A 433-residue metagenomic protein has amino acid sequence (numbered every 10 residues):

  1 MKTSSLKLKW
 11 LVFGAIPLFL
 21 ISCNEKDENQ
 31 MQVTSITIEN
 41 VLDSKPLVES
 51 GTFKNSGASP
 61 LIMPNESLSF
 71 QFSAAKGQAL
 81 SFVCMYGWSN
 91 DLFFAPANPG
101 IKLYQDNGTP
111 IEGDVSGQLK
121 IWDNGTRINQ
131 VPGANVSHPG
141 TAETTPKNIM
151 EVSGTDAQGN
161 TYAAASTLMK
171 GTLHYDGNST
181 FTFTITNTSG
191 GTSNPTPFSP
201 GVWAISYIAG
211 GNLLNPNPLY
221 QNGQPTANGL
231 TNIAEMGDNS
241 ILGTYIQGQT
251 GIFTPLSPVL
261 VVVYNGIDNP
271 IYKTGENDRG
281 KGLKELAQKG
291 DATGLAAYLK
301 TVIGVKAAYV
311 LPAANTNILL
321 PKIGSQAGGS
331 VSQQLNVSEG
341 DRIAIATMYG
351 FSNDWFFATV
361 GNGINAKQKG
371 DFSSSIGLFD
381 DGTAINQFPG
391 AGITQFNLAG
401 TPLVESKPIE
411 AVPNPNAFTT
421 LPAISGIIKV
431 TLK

Functional and structural regions predicted by a protein language model:
M1-K2, I16: Beta-rich interaction/scaffold domains
K2-L11: Bacterial N-terminal signal peptides that target proteins for export
S5-L6, I241, G340, I376: Compositionally biased regions
L11, Y175-N178: Short, ordered beta-strand-loop transition motifs
A15, F19-S35: Bacterial Sec-dependent N-terminal signal peptides
Q30-E112, N178-T180, S189-F357: Structured domain cores in non-transmembrane regions
N65-L68, S73-S81, M85-D176, G191 (+1 more regions): Mature, soluble, non-transmembrane domains
